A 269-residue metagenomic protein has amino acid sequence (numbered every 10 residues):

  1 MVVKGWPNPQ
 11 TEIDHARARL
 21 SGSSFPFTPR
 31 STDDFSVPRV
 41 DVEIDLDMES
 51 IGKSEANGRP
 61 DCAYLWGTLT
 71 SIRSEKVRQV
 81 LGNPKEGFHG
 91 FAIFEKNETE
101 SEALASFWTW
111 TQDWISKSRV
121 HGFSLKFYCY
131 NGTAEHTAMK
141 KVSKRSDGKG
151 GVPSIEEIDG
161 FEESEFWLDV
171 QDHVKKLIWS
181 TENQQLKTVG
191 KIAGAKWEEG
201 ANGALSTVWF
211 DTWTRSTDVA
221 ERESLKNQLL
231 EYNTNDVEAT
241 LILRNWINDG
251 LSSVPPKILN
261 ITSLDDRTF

Functional and structural regions predicted by a protein language model:
M1, V189-S263: Acidic, Mg2+-coordinating catalytic module of metal-dependent nucleases/exonucleases that use a two-metal-ion mechanism
M1-N57, Y64, G82-P84, S116: Long, highly charged low-complexity segments
R30, T109-D113, L225-N227: Active-site-adjacent structural elements in folded domains
P38-E43, M48-S106: Metal-dependent catalytic core segments for phosphate chemistry
L46, S71, Y128-N131, Y232 (+1 more regions): Generic beta-strand/beta-sheet core signal
R59-L69, K141-G150, I247: Short secondary-structure boundary/capping segments
V80-V208: Conserved DEDDh/DEDDy metal-dependent 3′-5′ exonuclease domain
D266-F269: Acidic, Ser/Thr-rich low-complexity intrinsically disordered segments
